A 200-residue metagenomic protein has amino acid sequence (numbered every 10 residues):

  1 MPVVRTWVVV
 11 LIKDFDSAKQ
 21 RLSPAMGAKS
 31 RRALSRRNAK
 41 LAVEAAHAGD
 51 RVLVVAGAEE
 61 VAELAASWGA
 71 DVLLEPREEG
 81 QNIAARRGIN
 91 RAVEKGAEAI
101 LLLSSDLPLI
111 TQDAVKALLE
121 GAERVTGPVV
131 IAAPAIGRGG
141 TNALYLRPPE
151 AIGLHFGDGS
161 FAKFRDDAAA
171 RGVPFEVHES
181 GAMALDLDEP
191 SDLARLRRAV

Functional and structural regions predicted by a protein language model:
M1-L22: N-terminal nucleotide-binding beta1-loop-alpha1 segment
P2, G159-S160, D166-V200: Conserved alpha/beta core of the MobA/IspD/sugar-nucleotide pyrophosphorylase nucleotidyltransferase superfamily
S35-D50: A short, N-terminal amphipathic alpha-helix
D50-L73: Acidic donor-binding segment of Leloir-type glycosyltransferases
A66-I100, S160, G181: Short phosphate-binding loop-to-helix
S104-P108: The conserved acidic donor/metal-binding loop of glycosyltransferases
I110-G137: Conserved donor-nucleotide/metal-binding helix-loop-beta segment in metal-dependent transferases, i.e., the alpha-helix
Y145-A168: Short, glycine-/small-residue-rich phosphate/pyrophosphate-handling segment
